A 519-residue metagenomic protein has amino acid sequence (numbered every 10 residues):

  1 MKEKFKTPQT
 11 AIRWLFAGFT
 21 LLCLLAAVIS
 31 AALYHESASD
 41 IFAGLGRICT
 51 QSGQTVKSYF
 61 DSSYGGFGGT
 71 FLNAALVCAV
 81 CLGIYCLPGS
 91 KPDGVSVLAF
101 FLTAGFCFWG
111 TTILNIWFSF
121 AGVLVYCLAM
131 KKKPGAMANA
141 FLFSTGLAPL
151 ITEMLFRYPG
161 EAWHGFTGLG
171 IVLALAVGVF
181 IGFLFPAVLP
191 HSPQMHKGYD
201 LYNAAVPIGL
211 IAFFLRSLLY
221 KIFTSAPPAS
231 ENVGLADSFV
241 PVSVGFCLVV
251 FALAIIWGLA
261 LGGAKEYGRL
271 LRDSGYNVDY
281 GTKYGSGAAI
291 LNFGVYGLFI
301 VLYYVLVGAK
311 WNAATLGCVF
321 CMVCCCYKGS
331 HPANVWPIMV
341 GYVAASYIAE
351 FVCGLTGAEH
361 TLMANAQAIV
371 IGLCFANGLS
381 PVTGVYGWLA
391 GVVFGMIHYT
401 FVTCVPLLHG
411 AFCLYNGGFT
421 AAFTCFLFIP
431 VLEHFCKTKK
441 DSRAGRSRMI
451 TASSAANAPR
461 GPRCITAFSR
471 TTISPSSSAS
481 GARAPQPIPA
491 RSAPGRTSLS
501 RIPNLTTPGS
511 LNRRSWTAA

Functional and structural regions predicted by a protein language model:
K2-T111, I255-A264, G285-I290, L298-V305 (+5 more regions): N-terminal signal-anchor module of multipass membrane proteins
F16-A32, A74-Y85, L102-F106, G122-C127 (+9 more regions): Hydrophobic core segments of alpha-helical transmembrane domains in multi-pass membrane transport and ion-translocation
I84-V95, W109-I116, L128-N139, S192-L201 (+4 more regions): Membrane-helix interface "capping/anchor" motifs
F100-G105, S119-A129, F141-M154, T315-T383: Membrane-interfacial helix-loop connectors
A148-S243, G384-W388, V405-F419: Membrane-interface helix-loop-helix junctions at boundaries between adjacent transmembrane segments
G178-H191, N203, T361, N365-K439: C-terminal transmembrane helix pair
G263-E350: Transmembrane helical segments that form the transport core of multi-pass membrane transport proteins
S447, T451-S454, R463-R483, P489-S492 (+2 more regions): Low-acidity, Ser/Thr- and Arg-rich intrinsically disordered low-complexity segments
